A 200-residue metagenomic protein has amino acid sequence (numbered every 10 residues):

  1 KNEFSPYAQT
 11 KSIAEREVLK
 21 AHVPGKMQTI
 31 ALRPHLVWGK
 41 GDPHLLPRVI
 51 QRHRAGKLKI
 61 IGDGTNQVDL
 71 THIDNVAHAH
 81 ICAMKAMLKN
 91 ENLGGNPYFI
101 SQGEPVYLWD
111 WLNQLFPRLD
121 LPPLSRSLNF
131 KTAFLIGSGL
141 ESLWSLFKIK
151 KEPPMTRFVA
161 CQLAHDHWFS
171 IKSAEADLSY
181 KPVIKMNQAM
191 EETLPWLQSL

Functional and structural regions predicted by a protein language model:
N2-R33: Active-site Tyr-X1-5-Lys
S5, V68-D74, V106, F169 (+1 more regions): Residue-level signal for the nucleotide or nucleotide-sugar donor/cofactor binding architecture
Q9, I13-A14, D42-R48, G62-A86 (+1 more regions): Substrate-positioning beta->alpha
Q28-A31, K59-I60, E91-L93: Conserved active-site beta-strand element of glycosyltransferases/polysaccharide synthases
H35, K40: Proline-glycine-enriched beta-turn/loop adjacent to the NAD(P) cofactor-binding site in Rossmann-like oxidoreductases
R48-L70, L124-D166: Alpha-helical membrane-targeting segments
A86-P154, I171, N187-L194: Mid/C-terminal beta-alpha module of Rossmann-like enzyme folds, strongest in SDR-family dehydrogenases/epimerases
F169-D177, K181-L200: Amphipathic terminal alpha-helices
